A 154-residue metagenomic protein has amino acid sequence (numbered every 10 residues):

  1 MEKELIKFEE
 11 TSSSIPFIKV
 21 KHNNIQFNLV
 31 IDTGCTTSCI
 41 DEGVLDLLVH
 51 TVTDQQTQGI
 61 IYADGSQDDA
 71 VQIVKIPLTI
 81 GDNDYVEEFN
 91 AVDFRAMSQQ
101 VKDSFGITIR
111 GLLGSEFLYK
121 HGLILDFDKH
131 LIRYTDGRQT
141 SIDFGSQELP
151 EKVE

Functional and structural regions predicted by a protein language model:
M1-E154: Pepsin/retropepsin-fold aspartyl endopeptidases
